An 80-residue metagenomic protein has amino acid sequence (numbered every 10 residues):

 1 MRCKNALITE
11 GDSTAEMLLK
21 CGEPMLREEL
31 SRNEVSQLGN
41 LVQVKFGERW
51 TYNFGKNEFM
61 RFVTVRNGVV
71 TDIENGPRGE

Functional and structural regions predicted by a protein language model:
M1-E80: Residues within mature, well-folded domains
